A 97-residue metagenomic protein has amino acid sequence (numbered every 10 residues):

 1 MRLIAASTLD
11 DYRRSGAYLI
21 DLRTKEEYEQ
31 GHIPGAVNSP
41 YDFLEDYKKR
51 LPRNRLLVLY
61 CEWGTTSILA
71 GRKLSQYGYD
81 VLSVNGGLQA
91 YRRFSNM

Functional and structural regions predicted by a protein language model:
M1-Y18, K25-L56, E62-M97: Rhodanese-like catalytic fold shared by cysteine-dependent sulfurtransferases and DSP/PTP-type phosphatases
